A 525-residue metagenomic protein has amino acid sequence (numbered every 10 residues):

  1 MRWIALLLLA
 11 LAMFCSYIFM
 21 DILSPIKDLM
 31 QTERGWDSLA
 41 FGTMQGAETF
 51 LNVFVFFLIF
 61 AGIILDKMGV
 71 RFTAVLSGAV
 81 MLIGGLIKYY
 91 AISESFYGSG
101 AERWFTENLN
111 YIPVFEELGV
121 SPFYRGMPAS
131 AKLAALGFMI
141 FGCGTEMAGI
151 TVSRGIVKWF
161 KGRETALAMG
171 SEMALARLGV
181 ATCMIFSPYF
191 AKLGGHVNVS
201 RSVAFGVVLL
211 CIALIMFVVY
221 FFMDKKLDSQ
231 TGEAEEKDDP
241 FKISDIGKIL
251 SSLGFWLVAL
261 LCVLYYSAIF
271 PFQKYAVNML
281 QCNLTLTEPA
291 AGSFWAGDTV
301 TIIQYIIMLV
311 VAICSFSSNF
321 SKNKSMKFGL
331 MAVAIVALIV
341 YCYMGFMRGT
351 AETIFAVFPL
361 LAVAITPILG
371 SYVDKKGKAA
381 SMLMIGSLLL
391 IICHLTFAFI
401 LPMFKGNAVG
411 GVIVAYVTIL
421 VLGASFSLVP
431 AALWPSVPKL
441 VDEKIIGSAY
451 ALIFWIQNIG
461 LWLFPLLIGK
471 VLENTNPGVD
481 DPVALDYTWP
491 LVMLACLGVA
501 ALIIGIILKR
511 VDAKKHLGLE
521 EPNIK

Functional and structural regions predicted by a protein language model:
L23-K27, S252-S315, I335-A362, T366 (+2 more regions): Extracytoplasmic gate region of multi-pass secondary transporters
G46-I63, L309, A356-L369: Central cavity-lining transmembrane alpha-helices of secondary-active solute carriers, predominantly the Major
V55-T106: Conserved MFS/SLC helix-loop-helix module at the cytosolic interface between two early adjacent transmembrane helices
D66-G78, F320-G329, D374-L388: Cytoplasmic membrane-interface "Motif A"-like loop-to-helix N-cap segments of 12-TM Major Facilitator Superfamily
W104-F105, F221-D245, K515-I524: Flexible cytoplasmic inter-helical loops of multi-pass small-molecule transporters
A131, G137-L175: Cytoplasmic helix-loop-helix junction between adjacent transmembrane helices in 12-TM secondary transporters
E172-K225: Helix-loop-helix hairpin linking two adjacent transmembrane segments in secondary transporters
K327-G345, T350, A356-L361, A379-L433: C-terminal transmembrane helical hairpin of 12-TM major facilitator-type secondary transporters
